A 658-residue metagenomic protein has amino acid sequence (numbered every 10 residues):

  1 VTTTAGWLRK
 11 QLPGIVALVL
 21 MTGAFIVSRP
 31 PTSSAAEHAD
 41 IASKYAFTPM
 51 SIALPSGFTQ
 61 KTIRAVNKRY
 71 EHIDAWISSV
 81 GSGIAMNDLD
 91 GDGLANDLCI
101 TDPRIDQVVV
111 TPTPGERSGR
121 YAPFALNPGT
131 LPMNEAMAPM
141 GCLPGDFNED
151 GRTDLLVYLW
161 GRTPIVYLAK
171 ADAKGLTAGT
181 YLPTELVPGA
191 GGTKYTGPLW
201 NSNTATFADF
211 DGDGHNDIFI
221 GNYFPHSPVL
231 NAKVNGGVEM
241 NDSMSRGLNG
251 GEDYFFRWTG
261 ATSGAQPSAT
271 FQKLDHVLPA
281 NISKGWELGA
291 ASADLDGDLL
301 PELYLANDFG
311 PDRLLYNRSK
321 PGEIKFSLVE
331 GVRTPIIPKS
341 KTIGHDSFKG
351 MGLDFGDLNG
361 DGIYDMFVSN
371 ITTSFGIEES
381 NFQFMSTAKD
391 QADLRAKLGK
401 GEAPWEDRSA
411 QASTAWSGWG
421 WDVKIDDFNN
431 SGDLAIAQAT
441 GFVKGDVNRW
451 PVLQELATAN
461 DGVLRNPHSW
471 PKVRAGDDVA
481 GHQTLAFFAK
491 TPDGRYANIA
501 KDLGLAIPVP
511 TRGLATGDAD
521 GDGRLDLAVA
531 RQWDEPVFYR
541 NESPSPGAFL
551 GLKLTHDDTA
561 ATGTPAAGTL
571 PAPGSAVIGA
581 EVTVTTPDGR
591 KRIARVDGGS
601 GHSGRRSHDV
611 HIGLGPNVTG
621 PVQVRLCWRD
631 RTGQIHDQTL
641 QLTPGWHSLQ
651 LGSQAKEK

Functional and structural regions predicted by a protein language model:
T2-P55, T59-A75, S79-G83, A480-Q483 (+3 more regions): Gly/Ser/Thr/Pro-enriched helix-cap/hinge segments flanking short amphipathic alpha-helices
G14-L18, V27, P144-K174, P183 (+1 more regions): Hydrophobic or amphipathic alpha-helical targeting/insertion segments
A36-K44, D106-L126, T163-T184, L230-S245 (+7 more regions): Beta-propeller blade repeat segments, especially FG-GAP/WD-type strand-to-loop junctions in 6- to 7-bladed propeller
I41-T62, D74-W76, A122-A136, L182-N201 (+9 more regions): Short loop/turn motifs that recur once per blade in beta-propeller domains
G81-G91, A138-T153, N201-N216, L288-G297 (+5 more regions): Beta-propeller blade termini
G91-D102, E149-Y158, G212-G221, G297-A306 (+3 more regions): Acidic/hydrophobic-patterned starts of short beta strands in beta-sheet-rich repeat architectures
Y223-L248, S369-G376, F442-V479, A560-A567: Short, conserved, GDST-rich strand-edge loop motifs in beta-rich repeat architectures
